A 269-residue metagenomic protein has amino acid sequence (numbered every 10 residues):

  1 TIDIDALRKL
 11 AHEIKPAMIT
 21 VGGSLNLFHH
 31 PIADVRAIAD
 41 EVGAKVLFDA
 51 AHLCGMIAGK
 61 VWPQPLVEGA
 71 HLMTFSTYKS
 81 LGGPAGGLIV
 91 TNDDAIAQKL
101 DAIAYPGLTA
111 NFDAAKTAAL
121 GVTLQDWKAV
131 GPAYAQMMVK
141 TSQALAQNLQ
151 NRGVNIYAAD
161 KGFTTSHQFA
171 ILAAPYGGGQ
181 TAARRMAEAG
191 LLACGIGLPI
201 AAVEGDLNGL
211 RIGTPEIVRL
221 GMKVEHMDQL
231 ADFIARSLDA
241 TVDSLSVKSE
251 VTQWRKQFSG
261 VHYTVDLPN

Functional and structural regions predicted by a protein language model:
T1-N155, T214: Conserved PLP-enzyme active-site core in the AAT-like
R8, I38, A144, N148-R152 (+3 more regions): Generic non-transmembrane alpha-helical segments
P16, A97-A102, A119-D126, D160-Q168 (+2 more regions): Short acidic (Asp/Glu) and glycine-rich catalytic loops that position anionic groups and cofactors
A70, P84-G86, T164-Q168, A183 (+3 more regions): Active-site lining segments that contact anionic ligands and/or coordinate catalytic metals
I103-P106, G190-G197: Conserved alpha/beta core surface patches that mediate binding of polyanionic ligands
T109, D113, A133, N151-N155 (+3 more regions): Intrinsically disordered or highly flexible coil/loop and linker segments, enriched in small and charged/polar residues
L124, A135, V139-A183, C194-N208 (+1 more regions): Conserved small-domain helix->loop->beta segment predominantly found in fold-type I
K140, E204-N269: PLP-dependent enzyme catalytic core of the Aspartate aminotransferase-like
